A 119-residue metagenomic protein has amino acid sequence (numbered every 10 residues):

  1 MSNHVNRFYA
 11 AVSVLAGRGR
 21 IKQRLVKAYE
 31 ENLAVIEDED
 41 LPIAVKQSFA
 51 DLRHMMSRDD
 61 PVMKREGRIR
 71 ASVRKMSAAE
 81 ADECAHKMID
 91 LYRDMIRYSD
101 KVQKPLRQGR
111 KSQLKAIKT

Functional and structural regions predicted by a protein language model:
M1, M55-M56, M63, M76 (+2 more regions): Detector for methionine-enriched segments
M1-E31, M88-I89: Short terminal alpha-helical segments
R7, S13-G17, E37-A44, I69-E83 (+1 more regions): Non-transmembrane, amphipathic alpha-helical segments
Y9, S13-A16, L33, E37 (+4 more regions): Alpha-helical repeat scaffolds in large eukaryotic proteins
G19-R68: Amphipathic alpha-helical interaction modules
R70-T119: Amphipathic alpha-helical binding modules
